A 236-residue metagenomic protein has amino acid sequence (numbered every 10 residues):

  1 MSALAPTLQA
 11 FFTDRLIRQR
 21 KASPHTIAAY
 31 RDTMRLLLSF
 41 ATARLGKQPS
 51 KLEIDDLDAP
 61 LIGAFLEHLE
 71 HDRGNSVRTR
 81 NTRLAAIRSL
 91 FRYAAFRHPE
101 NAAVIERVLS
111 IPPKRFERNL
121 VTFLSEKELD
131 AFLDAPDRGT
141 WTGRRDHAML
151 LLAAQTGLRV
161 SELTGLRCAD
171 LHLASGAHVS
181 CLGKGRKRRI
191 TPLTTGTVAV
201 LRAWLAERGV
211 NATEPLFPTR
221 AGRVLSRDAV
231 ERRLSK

Functional and structural regions predicted by a protein language model:
M1-K236: Conserved catalytic core of the tyrosine transesterase superfamily
